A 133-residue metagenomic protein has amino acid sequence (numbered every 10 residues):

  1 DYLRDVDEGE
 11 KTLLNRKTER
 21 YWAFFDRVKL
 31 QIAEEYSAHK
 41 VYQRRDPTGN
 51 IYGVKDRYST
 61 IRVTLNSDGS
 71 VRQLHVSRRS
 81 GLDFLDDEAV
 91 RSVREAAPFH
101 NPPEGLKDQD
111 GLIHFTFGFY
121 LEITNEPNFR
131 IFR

Functional and structural regions predicted by a protein language model:
D1-T12, L30-Y36, N66-R78, D87-N101 (+1 more regions): Conserved "boundary/linchpin" sites in short secondary-structure elements
V6-G9, P47-I51: Charge-dense, E/K-rich amphipathic alpha-helical interfaces
N15-A23, S80-F84: Soluble non-cytosolic domains of exported or imported proteins
R16-K17, T48-G49, S77: Conserved short loop/turn motifs at secondary-structure junctions
T18-E19, A23, R27, A33 (+2 more regions): Charged, alpha-helical coiled-coil and linker scaffolds that mediate dimerization/oligomerization and interdomain
H39-G49, E104-G105: Surface-exposed patches in mature extracellular/periplasmic domains of secreted proteins
Y42, N50-R57, D110: Short loop/turn motifs at secondary-structure junctions and domain boundaries
S59-I61: Short hydrophobic beta-strand micro-motif common in sensory/regulatory domains
